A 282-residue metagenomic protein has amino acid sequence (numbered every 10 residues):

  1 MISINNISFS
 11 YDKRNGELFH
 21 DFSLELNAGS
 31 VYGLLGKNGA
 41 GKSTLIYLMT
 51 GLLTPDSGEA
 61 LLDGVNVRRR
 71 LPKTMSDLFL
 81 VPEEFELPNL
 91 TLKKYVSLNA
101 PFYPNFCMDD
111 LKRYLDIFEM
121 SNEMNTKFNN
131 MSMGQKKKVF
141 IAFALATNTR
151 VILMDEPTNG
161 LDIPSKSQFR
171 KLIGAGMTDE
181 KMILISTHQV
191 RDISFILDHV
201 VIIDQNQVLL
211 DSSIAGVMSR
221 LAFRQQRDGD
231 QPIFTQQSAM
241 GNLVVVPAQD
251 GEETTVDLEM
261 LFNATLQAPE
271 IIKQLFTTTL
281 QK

Functional and structural regions predicted by a protein language model:
M1-I4, S8-D21, A28: A short, flexible loop at the N-terminus of ABC-type nucleotide-binding domains that lies
L35-K37: The feature captures the beta-strand-to-loop junction immediately N-terminal to the Walker
T50: Helix-to-loop junction immediately C-terminal to a conserved catalytic motif
G58-R69, K73-T74: Conserved ABC transporter NBD signature motif
L80-V139: ABC-family P-loop ATPase nucleotide-binding domains
I152-E156: Catalytic Walker B motif of ABC-type/P-loop ATPase nucleotide-binding domains
Q168-L184, H188-V246: ABC transporter nucleotide-binding domain
